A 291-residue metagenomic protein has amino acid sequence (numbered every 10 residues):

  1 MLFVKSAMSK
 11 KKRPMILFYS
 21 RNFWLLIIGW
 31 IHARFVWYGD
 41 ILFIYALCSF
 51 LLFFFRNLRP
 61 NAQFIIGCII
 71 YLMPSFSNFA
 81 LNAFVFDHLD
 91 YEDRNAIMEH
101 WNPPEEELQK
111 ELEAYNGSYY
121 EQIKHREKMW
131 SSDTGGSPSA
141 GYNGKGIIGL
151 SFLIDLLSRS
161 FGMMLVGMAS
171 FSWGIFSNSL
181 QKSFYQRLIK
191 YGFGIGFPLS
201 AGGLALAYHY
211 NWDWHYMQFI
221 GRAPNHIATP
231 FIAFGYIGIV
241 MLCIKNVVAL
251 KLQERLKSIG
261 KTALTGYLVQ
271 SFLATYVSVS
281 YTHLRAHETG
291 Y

Functional and structural regions predicted by a protein language model:
M1-L2, I41-R56, L156-L180, A228-V247: Specific transmembrane alpha-helix
M1-L2, L26-V36, I195-L206, S258-Y281: Kinked, hydrophobic transmembrane alpha-helices enriched for aromatic residues and small/kink-inducing positions
L2-F86, F272-A274: Internal alpha-helical transmembrane segments
M8-M15, R56-N61, F176-Y185, V248-Q253: Membrane-interface helix-boundary motifs at transmembrane edges
I69-S158: Long hydrophobic alpha-helical segments that form multi-pass transmembrane helix bundles in integral membrane proteins
K190, I244-A274, R285: Functional transmembrane helices that form membrane-embedded active or gating regions
G192-I244: Alpha-helical transmembrane segments and terminal signal-anchor/GPI-anchor hydrophobic tails, characterized by long
T282-T289: Conserved small/polar residues in nucleotide/adenosyl-binding loops
